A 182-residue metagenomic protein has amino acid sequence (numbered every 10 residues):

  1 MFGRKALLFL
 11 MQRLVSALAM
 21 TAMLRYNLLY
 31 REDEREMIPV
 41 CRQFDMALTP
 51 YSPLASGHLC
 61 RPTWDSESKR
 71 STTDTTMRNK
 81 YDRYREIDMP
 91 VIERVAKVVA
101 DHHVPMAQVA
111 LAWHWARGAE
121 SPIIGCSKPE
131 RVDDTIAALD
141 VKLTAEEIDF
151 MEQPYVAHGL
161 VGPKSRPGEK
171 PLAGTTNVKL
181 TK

Functional and structural regions predicted by a protein language model:
M1-E36, A47: Glycine/proline-rich, positively charged, aromatic-decorated active-site loop/lid region on the catalytic face
G3-A6, Y26-E32, S52-L59, W113 (+1 more regions): Glycine-rich beta-alpha junction loops
A22, C41, L48-Y51, V95 (+3 more regions): Conserved, mostly hydrophobic/aromatic
D33-R70, P105: Aromatic-lined glycan-binding groove of carbohydrate-active enzymes
V40, W113-H114: Hydrophobic/aromatic ligand-binding patch that stacks against planar heteroaromatic rings of cofactors or nucleotides
Q43, E67-K97, D101, R117-A119 (+1 more regions): Terminal-tail/helix-coil boundary detector
A96-A112: Acyl activation and transfer enzymes in specialized metabolism, enriched for ANL adenylate-forming modules
S121-R131: Glycine-rich phosphate-binding active-site loops on the catalytic face of alpha/beta enzymes
